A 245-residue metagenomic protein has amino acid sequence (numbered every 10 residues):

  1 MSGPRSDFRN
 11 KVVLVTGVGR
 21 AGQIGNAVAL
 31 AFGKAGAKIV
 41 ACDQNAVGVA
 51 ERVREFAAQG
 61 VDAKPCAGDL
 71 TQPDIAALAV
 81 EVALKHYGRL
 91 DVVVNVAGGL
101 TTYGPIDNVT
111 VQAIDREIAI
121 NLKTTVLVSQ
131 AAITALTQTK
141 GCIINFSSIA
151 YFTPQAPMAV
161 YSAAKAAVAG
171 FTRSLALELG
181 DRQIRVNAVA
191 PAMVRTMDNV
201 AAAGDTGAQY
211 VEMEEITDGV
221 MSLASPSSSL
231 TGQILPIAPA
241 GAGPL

Functional and structural regions predicted by a protein language model:
S2-P4, Y103, T153, T196 (+1 more regions): Short C-terminal tail/terminal secondary-structure segment of NAD(P)H-dependent dehydrogenase/reductase domains
R5-V40: Canonical Rossmann dinucleotide-binding motif of NAD(H)/NADP(H)-dependent dehydrogenases/reductases, specifically
G104-I106, T110-D115: Substrate-binding pocket helix/loop in short-chain dehydrogenase/reductase
S129, A164, T172: Active-site helix of classical SDR
T134, L177-D181: Alpha-helical segment proximal to the catalytic Tyr-Lys
S148: Residue(s) in the substrate-gating loop at a strand-loop-helix junction that position the organic substrate next
D181, A188, D205-A242: C-terminal helical subdomain
